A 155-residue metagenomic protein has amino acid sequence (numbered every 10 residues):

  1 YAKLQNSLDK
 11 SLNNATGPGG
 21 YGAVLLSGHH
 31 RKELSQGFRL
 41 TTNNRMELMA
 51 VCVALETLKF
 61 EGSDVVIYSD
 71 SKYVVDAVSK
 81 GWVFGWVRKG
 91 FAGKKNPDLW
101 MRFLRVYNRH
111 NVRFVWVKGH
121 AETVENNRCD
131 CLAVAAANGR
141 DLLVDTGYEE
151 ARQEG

Functional and structural regions predicted by a protein language model:
Y1-M49, V53-S63, C131, A135 (+2 more regions): RNase H-like nuclease fold core
L8-P18, C52-R128, L132, A137: RNase H catalytic domain
